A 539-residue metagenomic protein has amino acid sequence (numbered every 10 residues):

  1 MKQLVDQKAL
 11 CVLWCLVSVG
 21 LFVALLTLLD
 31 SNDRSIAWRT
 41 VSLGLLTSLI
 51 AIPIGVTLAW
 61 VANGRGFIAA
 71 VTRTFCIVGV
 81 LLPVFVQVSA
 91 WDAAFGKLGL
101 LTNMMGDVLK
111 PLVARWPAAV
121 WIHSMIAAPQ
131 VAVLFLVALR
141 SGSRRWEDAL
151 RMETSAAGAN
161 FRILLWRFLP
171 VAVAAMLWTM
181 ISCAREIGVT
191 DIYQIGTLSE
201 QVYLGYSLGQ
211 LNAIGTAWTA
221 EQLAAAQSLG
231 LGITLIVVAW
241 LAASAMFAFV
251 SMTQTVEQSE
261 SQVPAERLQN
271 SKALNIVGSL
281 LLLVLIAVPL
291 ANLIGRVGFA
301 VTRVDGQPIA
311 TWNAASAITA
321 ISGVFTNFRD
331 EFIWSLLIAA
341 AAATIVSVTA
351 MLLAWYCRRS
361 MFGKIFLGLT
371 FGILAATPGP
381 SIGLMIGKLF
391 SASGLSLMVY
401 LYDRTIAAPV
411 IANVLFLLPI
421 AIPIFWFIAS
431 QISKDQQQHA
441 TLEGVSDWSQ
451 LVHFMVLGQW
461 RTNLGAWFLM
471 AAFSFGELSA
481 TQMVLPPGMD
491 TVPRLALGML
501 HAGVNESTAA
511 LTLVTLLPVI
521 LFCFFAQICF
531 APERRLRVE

Functional and structural regions predicted by a protein language model:
K2-R140, R167-Q194, S228-F247, S271-T302 (+5 more regions): Membrane-water interface segments at the C-terminal ends of transmembrane alpha-helices in multi-pass inner-membrane
R65-I68, R140-R145, T154-A157, G209-I214 (+7 more regions): Juxtamembrane helix-boundary/capping and inter-helix hinge elements in multi-pass membrane proteins
G96-D107, Y193-Q201, T253-S261, R303-A315 (+1 more regions): Peri-membrane helix termini and adjoining interfacial loops of integral membrane proteins
L139-F168, Q438-Q459, H501: Short helix-to-coil transition segments within interhelical loops that connect adjacent transmembrane helices
R144, A248-Q254, K434, F525-V538: Membrane-interface capping segments at transmembrane-helix boundaries
R151-A159, Q254-L268, T302-A320, S446-Q450: Juxtamembrane inter-helical linkers in multi-pass membrane proteins
A184-A217, L478-E506, V538-E539: Glycine-rich helix-loop "coupling/hinge" segments at transmembrane-helix boundaries in multipass transporters
A245-S279, E539: Alpha-helical transmembrane segments of integral membrane proteins
